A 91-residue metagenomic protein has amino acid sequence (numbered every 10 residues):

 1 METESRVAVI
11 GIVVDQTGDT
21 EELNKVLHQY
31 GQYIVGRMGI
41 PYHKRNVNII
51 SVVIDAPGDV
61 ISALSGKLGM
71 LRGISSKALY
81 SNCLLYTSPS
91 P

Functional and structural regions predicted by a protein language model:
E4-V14: Short glycine-/aliphatic-rich beta-strand segments at the starts of folded cytosolic domains
Q16-T17, I54-D59: Helix N-cap motif at beta-to-alpha junctions
T17-Y33: Short amphipathic alpha-helix segments
L23-L27, A63-M70: Short amphipathic alpha-helices in soluble, non-transmembrane regions that often serve as interface/regulatory elements
H28-G31, V35, G69, G73: Signal for well-folded cores of large energy- and translation-related assemblies
V35-S51: Amphipathic, hydrophobic secondary-structure cores in small proteins
G36-M38, R72-C83: Conserved short beta-strand edge segments in small beta-sheet-based binding/regulatory domains
Y86-P91: Conserved small/polar residues in nucleotide/adenosyl-binding loops
